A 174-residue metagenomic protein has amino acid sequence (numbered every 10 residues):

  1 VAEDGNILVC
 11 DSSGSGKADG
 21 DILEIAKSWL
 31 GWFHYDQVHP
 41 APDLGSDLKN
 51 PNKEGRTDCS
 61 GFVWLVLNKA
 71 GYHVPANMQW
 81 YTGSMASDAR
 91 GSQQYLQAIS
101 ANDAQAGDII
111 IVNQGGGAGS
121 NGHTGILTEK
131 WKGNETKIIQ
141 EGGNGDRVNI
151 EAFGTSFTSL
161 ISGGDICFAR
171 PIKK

Functional and structural regions predicted by a protein language model:
V1-A2, L8, Y72-E151: ...with weaker cross-activation on analogous glycine-rich loops/strands in unrelated enzymes
A2-N6, T158-K174: Low-complexity, Gly/Ser/Thr/Pro-rich intrinsically disordered linker/tail segments
E3-A76: N-terminal capping segments
I22, A26, L67, D108-I110 (+3 more regions): Hydrophobic beta-strand residues in large extracellular and virion-surface proteins
S28-G31, Q79, K130, C167: Residues in intrinsically disordered, low-complexity segments of regulatory proteins
F33-D36, N68, S84, E135 (+1 more regions): Short, isolated positions within intrinsically disordered regulatory regions of eukaryotic proteins
Q37-K53, G83-Q97, I150-G164: Surface-exposed intrinsically disordered loops and tails
